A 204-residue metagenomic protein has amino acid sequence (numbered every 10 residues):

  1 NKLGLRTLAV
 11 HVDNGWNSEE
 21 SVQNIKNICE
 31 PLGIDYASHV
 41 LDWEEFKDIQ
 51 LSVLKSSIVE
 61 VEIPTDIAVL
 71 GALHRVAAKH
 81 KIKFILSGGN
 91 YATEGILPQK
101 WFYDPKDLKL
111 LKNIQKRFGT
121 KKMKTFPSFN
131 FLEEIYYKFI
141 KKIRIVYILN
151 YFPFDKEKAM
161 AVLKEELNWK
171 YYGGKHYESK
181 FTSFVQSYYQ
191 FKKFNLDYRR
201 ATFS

Functional and structural regions predicted by a protein language model:
L3-S204: Nucleotide-activated chemistry modules centered on ATP-dependent adenylation/adenylyltransferase
